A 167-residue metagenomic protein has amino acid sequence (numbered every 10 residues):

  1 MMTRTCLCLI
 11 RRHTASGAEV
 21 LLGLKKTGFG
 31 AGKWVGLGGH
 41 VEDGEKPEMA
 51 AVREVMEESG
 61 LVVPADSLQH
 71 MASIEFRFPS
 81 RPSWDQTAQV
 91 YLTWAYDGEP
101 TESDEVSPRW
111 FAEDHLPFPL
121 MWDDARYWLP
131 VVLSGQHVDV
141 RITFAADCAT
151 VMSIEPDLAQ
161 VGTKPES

Functional and structural regions predicted by a protein language model:
M1-L21: Conserved N-terminal beta-strand and adjoining loop/helix that marks the start of the Nudix/MutT-like hydrolase domain
I10-R12, L24, L92-A95: Residue-level signal for short segments within beta-strands and strand-turn junctions of well-structured beta-sheet
K26-F29: Short connector loops/turns at beta-strand edges and beta->alpha or beta->beta junctions
A31-W34: A positional/architectural concept
V41-Q69, I74-V132, V151-E166: Unchanged
Q136-F144: Low-complexity, intrinsically disordered Gly/Pro/Thr-rich segments
F144-V151: Classical nucleotidyltransferase
